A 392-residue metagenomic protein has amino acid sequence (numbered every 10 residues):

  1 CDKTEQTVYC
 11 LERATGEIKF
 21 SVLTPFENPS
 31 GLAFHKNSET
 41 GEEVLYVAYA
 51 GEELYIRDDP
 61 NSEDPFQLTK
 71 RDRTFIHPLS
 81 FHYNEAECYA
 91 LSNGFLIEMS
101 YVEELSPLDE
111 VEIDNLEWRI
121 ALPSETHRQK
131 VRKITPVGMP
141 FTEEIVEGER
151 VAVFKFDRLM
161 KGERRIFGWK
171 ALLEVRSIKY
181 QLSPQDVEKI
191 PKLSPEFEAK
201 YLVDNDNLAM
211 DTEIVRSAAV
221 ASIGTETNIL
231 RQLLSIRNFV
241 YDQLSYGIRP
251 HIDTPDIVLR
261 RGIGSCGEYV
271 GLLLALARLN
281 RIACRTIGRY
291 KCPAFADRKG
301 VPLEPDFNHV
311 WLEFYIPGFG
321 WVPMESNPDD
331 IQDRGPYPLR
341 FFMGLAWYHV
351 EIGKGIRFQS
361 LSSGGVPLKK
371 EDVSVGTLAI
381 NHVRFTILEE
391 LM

Functional and structural regions predicted by a protein language model:
C1-T4, L45-A50: Conserved beta-strand positions in repeat-built beta-propeller and related beta-rich domains
Q6-V8, E53-Y55: Structural signal for beta-propeller blades
E12-G16, P60: Short loop/turn segments that connect beta-strands within beta-propeller blades
S21-F26: Surface loop/turn motifs at the tips and blade-to-blade linkers of beta-strand repeat domains
E63-K179: Intrinsically disordered, low-complexity N-terminal segments that are enriched in acidic
V146-G148, K161-R260: Acidic low-complexity segments
E268-P367: Hydrophobic/aromatic-rich core segments of domains that either
